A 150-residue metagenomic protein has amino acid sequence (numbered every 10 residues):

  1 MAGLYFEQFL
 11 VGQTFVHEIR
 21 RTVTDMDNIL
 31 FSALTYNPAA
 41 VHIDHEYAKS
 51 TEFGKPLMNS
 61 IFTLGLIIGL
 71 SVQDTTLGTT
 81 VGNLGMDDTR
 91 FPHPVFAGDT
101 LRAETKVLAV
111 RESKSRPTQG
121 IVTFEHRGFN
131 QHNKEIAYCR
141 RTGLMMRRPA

Functional and structural regions predicted by a protein language model:
M1-G85, R148-A150: Hot-dog-fold acyl-thioester-processing enzymes
M1-V11, F91-T100, E104-A150: HotDog/MaoC-like acyl-thioester-processing domains
